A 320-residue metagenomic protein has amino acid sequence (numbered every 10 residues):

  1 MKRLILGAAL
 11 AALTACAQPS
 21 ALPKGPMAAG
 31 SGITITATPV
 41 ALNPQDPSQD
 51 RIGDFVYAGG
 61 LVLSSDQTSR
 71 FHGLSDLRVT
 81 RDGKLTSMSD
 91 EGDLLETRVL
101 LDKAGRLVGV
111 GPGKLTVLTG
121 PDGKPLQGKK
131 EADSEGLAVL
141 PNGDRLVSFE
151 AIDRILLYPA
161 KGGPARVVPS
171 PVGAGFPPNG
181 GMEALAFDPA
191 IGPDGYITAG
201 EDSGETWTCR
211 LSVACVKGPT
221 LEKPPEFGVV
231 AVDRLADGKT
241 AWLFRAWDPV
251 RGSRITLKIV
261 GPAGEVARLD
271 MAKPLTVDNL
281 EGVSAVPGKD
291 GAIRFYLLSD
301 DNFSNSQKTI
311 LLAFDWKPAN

Functional and structural regions predicted by a protein language model:
M1-L4: Positively charged n-region of N-terminal signal peptides that target proteins for export
G7-A15: Bacterial N-terminal signal peptides
C16-N320: Sequence/structural signature of beta-propeller domains
